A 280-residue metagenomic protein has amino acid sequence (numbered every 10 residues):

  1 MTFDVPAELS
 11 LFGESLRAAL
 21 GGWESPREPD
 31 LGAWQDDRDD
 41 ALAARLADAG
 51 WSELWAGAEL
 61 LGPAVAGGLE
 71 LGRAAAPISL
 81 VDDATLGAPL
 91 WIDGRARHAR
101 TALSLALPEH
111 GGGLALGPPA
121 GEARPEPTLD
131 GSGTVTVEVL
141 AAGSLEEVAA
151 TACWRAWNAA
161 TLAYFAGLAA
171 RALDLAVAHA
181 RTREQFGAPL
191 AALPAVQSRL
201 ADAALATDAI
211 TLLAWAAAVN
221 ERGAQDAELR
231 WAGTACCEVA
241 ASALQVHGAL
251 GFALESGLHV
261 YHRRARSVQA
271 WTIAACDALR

Functional and structural regions predicted by a protein language model:
M1-G72, N158-R280: Alpha-helical interface subdomain recognition
E59, A74-D174: FAD-binding core of flavoproteins
